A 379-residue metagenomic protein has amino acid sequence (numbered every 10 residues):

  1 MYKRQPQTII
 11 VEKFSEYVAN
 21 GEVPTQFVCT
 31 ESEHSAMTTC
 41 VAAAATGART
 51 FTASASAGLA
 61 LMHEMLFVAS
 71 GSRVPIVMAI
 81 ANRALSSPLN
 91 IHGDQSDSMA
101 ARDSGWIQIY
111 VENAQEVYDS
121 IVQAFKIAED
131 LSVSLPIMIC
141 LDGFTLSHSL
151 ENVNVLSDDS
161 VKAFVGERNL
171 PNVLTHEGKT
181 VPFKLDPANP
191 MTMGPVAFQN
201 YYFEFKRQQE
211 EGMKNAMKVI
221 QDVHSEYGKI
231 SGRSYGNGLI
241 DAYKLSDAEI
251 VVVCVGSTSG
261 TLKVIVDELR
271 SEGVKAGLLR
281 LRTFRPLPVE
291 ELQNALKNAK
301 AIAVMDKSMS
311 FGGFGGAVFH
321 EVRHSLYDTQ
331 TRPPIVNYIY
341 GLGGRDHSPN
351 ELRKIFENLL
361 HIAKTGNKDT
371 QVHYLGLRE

Functional and structural regions predicted by a protein language model:
K3-A100, G105-W106, V122, D142 (+1 more regions): Thiamine diphosphate
I9-K13, T39-V41, M62-L66, S87-G93 (+6 more regions): Short acidic, glycine/serine/threonine-rich loops at helix termini
S15-N20, D222-E226, V264-L278, Y327-D328: Short helix-loop-beta junction
H92-P136, C140-G143, T331-R345: Conserved thiamine diphosphate
P136-D241: Conformationally flexible catalytic loops at phosphate/diphosphate-handling active centers
L239-V274, L287-N294: Redox- and metal-dependent alpha/beta enzyme cores, enriched for Fe-S-associated oxidoreductases and cofactor-handling
D306-E379: Peripheral docking tails and interdomain loops at the edges of cofactor- or intermediate-handling domains
